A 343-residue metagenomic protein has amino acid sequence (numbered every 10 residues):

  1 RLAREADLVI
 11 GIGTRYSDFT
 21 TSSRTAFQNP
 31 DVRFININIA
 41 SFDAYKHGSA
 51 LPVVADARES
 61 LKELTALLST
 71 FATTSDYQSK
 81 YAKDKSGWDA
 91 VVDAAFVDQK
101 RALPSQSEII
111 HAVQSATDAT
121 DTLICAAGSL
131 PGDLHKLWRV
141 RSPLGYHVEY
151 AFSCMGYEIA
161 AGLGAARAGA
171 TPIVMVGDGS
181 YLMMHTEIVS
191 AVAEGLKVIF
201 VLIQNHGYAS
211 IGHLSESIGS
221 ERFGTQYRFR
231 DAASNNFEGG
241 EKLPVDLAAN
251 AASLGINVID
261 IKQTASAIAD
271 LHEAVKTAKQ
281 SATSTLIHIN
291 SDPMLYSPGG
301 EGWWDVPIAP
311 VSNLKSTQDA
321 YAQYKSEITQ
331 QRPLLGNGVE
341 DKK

Functional and structural regions predicted by a protein language model:
R1-D84, S215, V275: Glycine-rich, acidic loop regions that bind phosphate or pyrophosphate groups
A3-E5, A44-Y45, P52-V54, L61-K62 (+2 more regions): Thiamine diphosphate
L8, T122, L286: Short, Asp-centered acidic motifs that coordinate Mg2+ and/or phosphate in catalytic or ligand-binding sites
G11, N36, L123-C125, V174-M175 (+1 more regions): Structural beta-sheet core signal
Y16-S17, S129-P131, S180-Y181: Gly/Ser/Thr-rich loops at beta-strand to alpha-helix junctions that form or flank small-molecule/cofactor-binding
D76-K80, A126-A127, H288: Short coil/turn segments at secondary-structure boundaries
K85-G169: Active-site diphosphate/adenylate-binding microenvironment
